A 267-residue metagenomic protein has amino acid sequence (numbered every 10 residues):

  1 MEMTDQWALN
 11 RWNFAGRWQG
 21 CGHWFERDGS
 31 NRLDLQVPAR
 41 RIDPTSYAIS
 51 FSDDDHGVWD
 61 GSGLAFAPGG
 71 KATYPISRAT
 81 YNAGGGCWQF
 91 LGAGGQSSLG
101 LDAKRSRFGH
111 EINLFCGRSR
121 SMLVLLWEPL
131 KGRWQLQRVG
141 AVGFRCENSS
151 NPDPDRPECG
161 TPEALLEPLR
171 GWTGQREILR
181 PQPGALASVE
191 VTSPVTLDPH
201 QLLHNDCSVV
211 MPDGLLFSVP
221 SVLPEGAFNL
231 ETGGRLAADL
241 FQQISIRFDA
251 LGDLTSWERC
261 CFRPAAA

Functional and structural regions predicted by a protein language model:
E2-D5: Short, Gly/Pro- and small/polar-rich lid/capping loops
W7-A8, N13-F14, Q19-A267: Soluble ligand-binding/transfer domains with enclosed cavities or grooves
